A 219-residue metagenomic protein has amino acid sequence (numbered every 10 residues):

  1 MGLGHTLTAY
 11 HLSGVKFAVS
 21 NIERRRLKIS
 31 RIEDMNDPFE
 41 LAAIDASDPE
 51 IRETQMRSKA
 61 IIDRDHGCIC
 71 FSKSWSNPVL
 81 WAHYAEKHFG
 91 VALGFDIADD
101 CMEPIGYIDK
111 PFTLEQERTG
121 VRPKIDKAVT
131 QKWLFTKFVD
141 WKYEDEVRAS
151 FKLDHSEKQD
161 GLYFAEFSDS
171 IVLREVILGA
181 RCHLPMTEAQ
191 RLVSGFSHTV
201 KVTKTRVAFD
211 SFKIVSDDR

Functional and structural regions predicted by a protein language model:
M1-R219: Partner-binding and oligomerization surfaces adjacent to conserved cores of proteins that assemble macromolecular
